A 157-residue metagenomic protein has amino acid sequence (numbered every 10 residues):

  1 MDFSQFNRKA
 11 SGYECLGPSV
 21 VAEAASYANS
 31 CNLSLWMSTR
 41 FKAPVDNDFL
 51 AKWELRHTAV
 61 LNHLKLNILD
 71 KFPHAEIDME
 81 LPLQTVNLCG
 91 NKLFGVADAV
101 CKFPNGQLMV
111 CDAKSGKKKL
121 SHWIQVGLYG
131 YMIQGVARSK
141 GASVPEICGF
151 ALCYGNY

Functional and structural regions predicted by a protein language model:
M1-Q107, K117-K119, W123-I124, Q134: Metal-dependent nuclease catalytic cores that hydrolyze phosphodiester bonds in DNA/RNA, characterized by
Q107-L108, Y157: Hydrophobic residues embedded in beta-strands of well-ordered beta-sheets
C111: Conserved beta3 VAIK motif of the Hanks protein kinase fold
Q134-Y157: Substrate-binding beta-hairpin/strand module that engages nucleic acids
